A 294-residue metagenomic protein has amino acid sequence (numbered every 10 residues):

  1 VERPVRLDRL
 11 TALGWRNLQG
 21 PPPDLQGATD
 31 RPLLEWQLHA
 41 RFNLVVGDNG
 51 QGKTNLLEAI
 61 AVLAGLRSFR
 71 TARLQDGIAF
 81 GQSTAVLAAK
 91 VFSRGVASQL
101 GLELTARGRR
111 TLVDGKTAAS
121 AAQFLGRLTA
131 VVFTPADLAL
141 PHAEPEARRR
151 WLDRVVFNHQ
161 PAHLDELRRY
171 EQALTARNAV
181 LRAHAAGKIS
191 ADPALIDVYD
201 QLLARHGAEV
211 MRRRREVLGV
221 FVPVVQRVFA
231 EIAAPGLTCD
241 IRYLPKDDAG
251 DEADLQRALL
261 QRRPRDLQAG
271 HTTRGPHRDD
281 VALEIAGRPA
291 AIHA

Functional and structural regions predicted by a protein language model:
V1-D48, A61-V62, K188-A294: Conserved NTPase motor "head" modules and their coupling/switch loops across ABC/AAA+ ATPases, GTPases, and GHKL ATPases
G14, N49, K53, E58 (+3 more regions): Acidic active-site catalytic centers that drive phospho-/nucleotidyl reactions and related ester hydrolyses
R16, K53, R70, R109 (+3 more regions): Basic side chains
P22, G81, L167: Short, flexible helix/strand-to-coil boundary loops that buttress conserved ligand/catalytic motifs in alpha/beta
H39-D76: Phosphate-binding glycine-rich loops of NTP-binding sites
A40, Q51, N55, A72 (+4 more regions): Generic alpha-helix structural propensity
A61-A147, W151-H163, G219-R227, D251-E252 (+1 more regions): Nucleotide-state sensing region of NTPase/ATPase domains
T134-R212: Extended, highly charged alpha-helical segments
